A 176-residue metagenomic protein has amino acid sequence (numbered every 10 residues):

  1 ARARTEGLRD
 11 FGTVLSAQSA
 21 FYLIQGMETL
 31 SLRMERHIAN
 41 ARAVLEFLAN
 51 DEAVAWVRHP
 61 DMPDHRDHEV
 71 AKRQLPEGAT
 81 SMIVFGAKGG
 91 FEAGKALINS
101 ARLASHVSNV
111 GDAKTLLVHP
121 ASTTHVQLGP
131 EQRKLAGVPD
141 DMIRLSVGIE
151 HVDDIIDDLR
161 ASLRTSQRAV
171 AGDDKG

Functional and structural regions predicted by a protein language model:
A1-M82, G86-L116: Active-site C-terminal subdomain of aminotransferase-like
R33, N99, T115-G176: PLP-dependent enzyme catalytic core of the Aspartate aminotransferase-like
